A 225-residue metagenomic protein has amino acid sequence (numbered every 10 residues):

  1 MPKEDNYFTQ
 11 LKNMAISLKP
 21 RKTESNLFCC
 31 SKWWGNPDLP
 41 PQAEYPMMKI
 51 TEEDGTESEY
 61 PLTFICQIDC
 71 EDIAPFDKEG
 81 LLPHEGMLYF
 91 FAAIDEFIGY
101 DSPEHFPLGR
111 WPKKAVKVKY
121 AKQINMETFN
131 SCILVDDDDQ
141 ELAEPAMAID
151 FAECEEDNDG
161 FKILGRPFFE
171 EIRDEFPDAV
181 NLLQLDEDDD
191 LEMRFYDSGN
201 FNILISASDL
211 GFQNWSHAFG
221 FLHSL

Functional and structural regions predicted by a protein language model:
M1-L225: Preference for intrinsically disordered or flexible, low-complexity segments and adjacent hinge/connector residues
